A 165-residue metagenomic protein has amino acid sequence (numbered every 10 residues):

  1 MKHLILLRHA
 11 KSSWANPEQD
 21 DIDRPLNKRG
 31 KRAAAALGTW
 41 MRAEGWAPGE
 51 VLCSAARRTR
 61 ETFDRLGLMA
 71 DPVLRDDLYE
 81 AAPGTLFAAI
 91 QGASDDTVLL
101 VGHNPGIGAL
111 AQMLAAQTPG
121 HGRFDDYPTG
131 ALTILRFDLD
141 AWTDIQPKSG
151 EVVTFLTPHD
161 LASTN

Functional and structural regions predicted by a protein language model:
K2-G84, G108, A116-P119, Y127-P128 (+1 more regions): Active-site-proximal alpha-helix that buttresses catalytic centers in soluble enzyme cores
L4, D96-L99, L132: Residue-level preference for the first positions of well-ordered beta-strands
E44-W46, G92-D96: Glycine-rich phosphate-binding loop signature in dinucleotide/nucleotide-binding domains
T85-A93: Short amphipathic alpha-helix with an adjacent loop that forms part of the alpha/beta core around
D95-A115: A glycine-rich beta-strand to alpha-helix segment that forms a phosphate/ribose-binding loop at ligand/cofactor sites
T118-V153: Domain-level recognition of soluble alpha/beta enzyme cores, biased toward histidine phosphatases/phosphomutases
K148-N165: Short, basic/aromatic-enriched C-terminal tail that caps enzymatic domains
